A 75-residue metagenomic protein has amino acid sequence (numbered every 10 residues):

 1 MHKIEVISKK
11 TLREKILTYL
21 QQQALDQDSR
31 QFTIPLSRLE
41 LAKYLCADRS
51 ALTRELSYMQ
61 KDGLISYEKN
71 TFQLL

Functional and structural regions predicted by a protein language model:
M1-T11: A small-molecule sensor/coupling module
R13-L17: Short, leucine-enriched amphipathic alpha-helices that occur as contiguous helical runs
Q23-L75: Phosphate-/nucleic-acid-contacting segments
